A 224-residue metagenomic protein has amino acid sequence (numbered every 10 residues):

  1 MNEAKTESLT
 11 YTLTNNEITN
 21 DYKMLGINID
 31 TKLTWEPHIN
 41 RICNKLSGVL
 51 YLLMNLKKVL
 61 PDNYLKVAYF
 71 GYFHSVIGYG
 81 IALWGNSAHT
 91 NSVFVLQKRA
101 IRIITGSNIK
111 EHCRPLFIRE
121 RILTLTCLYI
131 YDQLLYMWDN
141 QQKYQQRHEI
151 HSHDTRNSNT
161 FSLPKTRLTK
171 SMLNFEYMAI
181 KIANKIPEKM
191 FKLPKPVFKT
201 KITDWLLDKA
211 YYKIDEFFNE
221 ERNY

Functional and structural regions predicted by a protein language model:
M1-Y22: Short, conserved micro-motifs composed of acidic
N2, A68, S92-E149: Short, charged alpha-helical motifs in flexible N/C-terminal segments and linkers
I18-A82: Basic, alpha-helical interaction scaffolds
L33-I42, L56-V67, L83-F94, R119-L125 (+2 more regions): Conserved, non-catalytic sequence blocks in retroelement Pol enzymes and Pol-derived host proteins
Y72-S87, L128-Q141, K181-A183: Extended, well-ordered alpha-helical segments in internal regulatory regions
G78-T90, F94, L173-Y224: Charged boundary/loop elements
D139-M178: Amphipathic alpha-helical
